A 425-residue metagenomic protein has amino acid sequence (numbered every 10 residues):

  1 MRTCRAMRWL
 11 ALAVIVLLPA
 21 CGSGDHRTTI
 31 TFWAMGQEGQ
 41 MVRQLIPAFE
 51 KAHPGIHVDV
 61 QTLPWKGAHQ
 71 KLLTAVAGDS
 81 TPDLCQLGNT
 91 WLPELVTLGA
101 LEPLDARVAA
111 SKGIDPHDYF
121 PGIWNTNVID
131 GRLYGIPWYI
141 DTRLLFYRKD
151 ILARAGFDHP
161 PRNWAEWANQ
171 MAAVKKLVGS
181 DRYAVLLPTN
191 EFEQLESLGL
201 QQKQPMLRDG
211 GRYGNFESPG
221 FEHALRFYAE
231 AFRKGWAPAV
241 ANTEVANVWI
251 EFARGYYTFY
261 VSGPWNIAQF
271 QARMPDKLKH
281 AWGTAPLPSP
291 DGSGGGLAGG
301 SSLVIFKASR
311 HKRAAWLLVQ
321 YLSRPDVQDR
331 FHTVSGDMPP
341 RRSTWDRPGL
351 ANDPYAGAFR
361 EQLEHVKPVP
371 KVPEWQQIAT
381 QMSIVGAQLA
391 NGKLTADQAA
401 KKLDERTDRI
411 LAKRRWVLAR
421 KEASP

Functional and structural regions predicted by a protein language model:
H26-Q37, I56-Q61, D83-L84, Y134 (+2 more regions): Short, well-ordered beta-strand elements
Q37-H57, M382, A400: Short, polar/charged alpha-helical segment
P47-Y119, A153-R162, E251, Y256-F259 (+3 more regions): Extracytoplasmic "Venus flytrap"/periplasmic binding protein-like
T74, P82-D83, K112-I151, Y183-A184 (+4 more regions): A structural signal for short loop-to-beta-strand junctions that line the ligand-binding cleft of periplasmic/secreted
N89-T142, E196-G199, K279-A285, G349-P354 (+1 more regions): Hinge/lid segment of periplasmic solute-binding proteins
A109, P264-K279, S289-I384, V417-P425: C-terminal lobe and pocket-closing loops of periplasmic/extracytoplasmic Venus-flytrap solute-binding proteins
D130-W138, R143, A168-G214, Y257: Extracytoplasmic/periplasmic solute-binding protein
M171-A173, G211-N242, L287: Glycine-centered hinge/linker elements that transmit conformational signals in sensory and ligand-binding systems
